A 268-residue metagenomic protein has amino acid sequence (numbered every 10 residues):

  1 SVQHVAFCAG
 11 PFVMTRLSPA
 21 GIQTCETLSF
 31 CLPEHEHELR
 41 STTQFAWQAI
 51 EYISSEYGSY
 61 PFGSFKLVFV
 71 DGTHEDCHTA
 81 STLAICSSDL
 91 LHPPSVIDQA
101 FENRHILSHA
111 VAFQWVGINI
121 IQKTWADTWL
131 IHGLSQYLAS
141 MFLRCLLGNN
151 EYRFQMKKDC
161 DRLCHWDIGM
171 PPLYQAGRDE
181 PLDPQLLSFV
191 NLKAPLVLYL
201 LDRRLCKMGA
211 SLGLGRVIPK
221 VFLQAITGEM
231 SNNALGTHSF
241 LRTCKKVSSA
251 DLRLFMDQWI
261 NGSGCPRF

Functional and structural regions predicted by a protein language model:
S1-S108, Y137-S140: Hydrophobic helix-coil surface modules that form long, contiguous segments used for peptide/substrate interaction
G21-E26, L83, H105-W115, R162-R178: Active-site-adjacent bridging/hinge elements
P33-S41, T124-W125, P184-Q185, G228: Second-shell loop/turn segments in exported
W47, E51, H92-K158: Zinc-dependent metallopeptidase catalytic helix centered on the HExxH motif and its immediate flanking segment
I50, Y57-P61, Q114-N119, K123 (+5 more regions): A generic secondary-structure signal for well-formed alpha-helical elements
S59-V68, K123-A126, N150-R153, L212-V217 (+1 more regions): Surface-exposed patches in mature extracellular/periplasmic domains of secreted proteins
H132-L200, R204, M230: Acidic/His/Gly-enriched intrinsically disordered linker/tail segments that often contain short helix/coil "MoRF-like"
G177-E180, Q185-F268: Amphipathic alpha-helical substructures
